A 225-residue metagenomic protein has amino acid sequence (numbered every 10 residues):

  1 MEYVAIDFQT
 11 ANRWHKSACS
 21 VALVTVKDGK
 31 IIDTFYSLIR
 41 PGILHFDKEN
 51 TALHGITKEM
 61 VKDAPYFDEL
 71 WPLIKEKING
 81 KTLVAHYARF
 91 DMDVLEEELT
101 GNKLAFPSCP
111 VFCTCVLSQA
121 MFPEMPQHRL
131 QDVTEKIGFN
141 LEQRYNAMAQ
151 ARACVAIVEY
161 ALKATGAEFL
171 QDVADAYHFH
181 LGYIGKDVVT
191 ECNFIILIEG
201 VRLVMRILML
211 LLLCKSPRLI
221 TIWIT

Functional and structural regions predicted by a protein language model:
M1-S108, P123-Y145: Conserved non-catalytic scaffold segment of RNase H-like nuclease domains
I6, F112, A149: Active-site flanking residues adjacent to catalytic metal/cofactor-binding acidic residues
T10-N12, V116, A153: Short, glycine/acidic-enriched loop or turn micro-motifs at the edges of active sites
A105-S118: Conserved beta-strand -> loop -> alpha-helix junction used to position metal-binding or nucleic-acid-contacting
T114, V133, D172-D175: Residue-level recognition of specific faces of alpha-helices
V116-Q119, E135, A156-E159: Generic alpha-helical structural context detector
N146-Y160: Acidic, divalent-metal-coordinating active-site segment for phosphoryl/phosphodiester hydrolysis, typified by short
V158-I224: Acidic two-metal-ion nuclease catalytic site recognized across multiple nuclease folds, prominently DnaQ/RNase D-T
